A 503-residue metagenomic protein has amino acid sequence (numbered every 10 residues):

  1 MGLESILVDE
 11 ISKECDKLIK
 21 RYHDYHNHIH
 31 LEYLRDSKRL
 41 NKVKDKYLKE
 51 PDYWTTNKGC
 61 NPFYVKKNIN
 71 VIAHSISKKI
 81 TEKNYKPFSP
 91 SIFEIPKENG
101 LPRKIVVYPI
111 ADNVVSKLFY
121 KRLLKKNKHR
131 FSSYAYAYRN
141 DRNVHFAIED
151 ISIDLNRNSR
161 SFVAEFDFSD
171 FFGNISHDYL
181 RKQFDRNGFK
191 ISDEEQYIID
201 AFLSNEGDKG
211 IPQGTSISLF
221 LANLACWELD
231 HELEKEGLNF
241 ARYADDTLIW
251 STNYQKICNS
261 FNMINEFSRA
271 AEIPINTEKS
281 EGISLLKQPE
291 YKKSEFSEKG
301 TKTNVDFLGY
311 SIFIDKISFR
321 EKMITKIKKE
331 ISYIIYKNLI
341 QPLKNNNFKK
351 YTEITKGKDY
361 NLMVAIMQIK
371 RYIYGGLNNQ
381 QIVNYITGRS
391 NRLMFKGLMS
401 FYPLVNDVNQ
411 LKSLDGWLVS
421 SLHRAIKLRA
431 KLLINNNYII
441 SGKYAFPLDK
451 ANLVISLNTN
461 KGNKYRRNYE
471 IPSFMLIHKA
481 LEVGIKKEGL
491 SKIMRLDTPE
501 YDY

Functional and structural regions predicted by a protein language model:
M1-Q183, F189-I191, L203-N205, L414-Y503: Conserved two-metal-ion catalytic palm core of "right-hand" nucleic acid polymerases, unifying RNA-dependent RNA
K58, G100-I105, S132-Y134, E165-F166 (+3 more regions): Glycine- and acidic
C60, A111-R139, D208-L224, D230 (+2 more regions): Short secondary-structure boundary segments
K66, D141, T215, L219 (+1 more regions): Conserved phosphate/pyrophosphate-binding and hydrolysis machinery centered on Walker-type P-loop NTPases, extending
Y108, W250-S251, L308: Short His-Asn-centered micro-motif
K117, H231, C258, K287-Y503: Right-hand nucleic-acid polymerase module
S133, I148-E290, K299-N304: Conserved polymerase palm-domain catalytic core
